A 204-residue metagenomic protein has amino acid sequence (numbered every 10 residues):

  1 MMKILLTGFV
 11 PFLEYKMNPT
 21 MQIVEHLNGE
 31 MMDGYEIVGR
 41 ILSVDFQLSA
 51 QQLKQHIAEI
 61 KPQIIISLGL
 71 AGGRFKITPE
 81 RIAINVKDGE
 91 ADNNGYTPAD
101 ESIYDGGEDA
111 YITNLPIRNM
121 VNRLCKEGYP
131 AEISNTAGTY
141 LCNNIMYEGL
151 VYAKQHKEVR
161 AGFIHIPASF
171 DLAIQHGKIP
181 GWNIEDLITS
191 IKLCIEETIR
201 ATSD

Functional and structural regions predicted by a protein language model:
M1-A137, L150-Q155, I179-S190, I195-D204: N-terminal catalytic or cofactor-binding beta/alpha core of small enzyme domains
F46, F170-L172: Phosphate-binding chemistry for phosphorylated carbohydrates and sugar-nucleotides
G72, P167-F170: Glycine-rich beta-alpha junction loops
G138-K157, G162-A168: Active-site oxyanion/phosphate-handling segment shared across diverse enzymes
I174-G177: Short acidic, glycine/proline-rich loop/turn micro-motifs
